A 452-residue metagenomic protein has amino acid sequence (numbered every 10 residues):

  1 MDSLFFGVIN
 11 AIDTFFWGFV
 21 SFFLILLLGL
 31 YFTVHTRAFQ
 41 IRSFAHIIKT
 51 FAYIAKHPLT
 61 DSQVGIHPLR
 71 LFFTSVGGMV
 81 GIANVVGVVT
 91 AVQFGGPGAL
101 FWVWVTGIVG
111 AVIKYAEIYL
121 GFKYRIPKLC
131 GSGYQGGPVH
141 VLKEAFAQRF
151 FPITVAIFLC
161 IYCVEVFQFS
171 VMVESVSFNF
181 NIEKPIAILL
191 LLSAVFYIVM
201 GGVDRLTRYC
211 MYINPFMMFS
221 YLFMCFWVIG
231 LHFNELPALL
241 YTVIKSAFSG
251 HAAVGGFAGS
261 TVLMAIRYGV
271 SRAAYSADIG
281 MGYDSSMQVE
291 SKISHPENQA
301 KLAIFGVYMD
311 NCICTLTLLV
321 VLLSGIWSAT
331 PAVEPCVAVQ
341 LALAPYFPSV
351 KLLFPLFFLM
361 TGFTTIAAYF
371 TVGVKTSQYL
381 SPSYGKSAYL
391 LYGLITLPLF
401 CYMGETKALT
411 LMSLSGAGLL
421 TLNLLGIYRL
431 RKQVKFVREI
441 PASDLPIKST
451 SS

Functional and structural regions predicted by a protein language model:
M1-I82, Q93-G98, P398, Y428-S452: N-terminal alpha-helical transmembrane segments of multi-pass membrane transport and channel/translocase proteins
N10-T50, A91-S132, M309-T317, M412-G426: Extracellular loop-to-transmembrane helix junctions
F22-L27, I66-S75, A147-C160, L189-L190 (+4 more regions): Select transmembrane alpha-helical segments in multipass membrane proteins
L24-Y31, H35-I48, V173-V176, I182-I244 (+2 more regions): Membrane-interface loop-to-helix entry segments
Y31-T33, V76, T106-Y134, P138-V199 (+3 more regions): Helix-loop-helix module between adjacent transmembrane segments
L59-F94, L120-K123, C130-V139, K143 (+2 more regions): Alpha-helical membrane segments and immediately flanking helix-loop junctions that form or couple to the substrate/ion
V109-E117, L189-V203, N214-N234, R267-A274 (+2 more regions): Selective recognition of specific alpha-helical transmembrane segments in multi-pass small-molecule
L323-S349: Membrane-interface interhelical connector segments
